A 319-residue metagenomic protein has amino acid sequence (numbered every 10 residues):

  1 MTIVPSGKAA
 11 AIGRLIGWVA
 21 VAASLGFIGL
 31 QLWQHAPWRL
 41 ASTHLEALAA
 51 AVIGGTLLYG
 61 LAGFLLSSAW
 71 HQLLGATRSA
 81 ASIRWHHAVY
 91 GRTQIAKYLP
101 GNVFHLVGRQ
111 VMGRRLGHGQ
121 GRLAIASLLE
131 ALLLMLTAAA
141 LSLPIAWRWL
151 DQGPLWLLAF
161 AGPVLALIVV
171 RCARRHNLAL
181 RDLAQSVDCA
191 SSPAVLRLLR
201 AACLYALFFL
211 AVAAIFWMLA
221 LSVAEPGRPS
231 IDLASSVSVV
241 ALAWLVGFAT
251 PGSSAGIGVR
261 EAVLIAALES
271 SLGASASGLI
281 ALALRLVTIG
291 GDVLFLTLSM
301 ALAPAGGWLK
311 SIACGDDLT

Functional and structural regions predicted by a protein language model:
M1-G91, A138, P144-T250, S271-T319: Predominantly cytoplasmic-facing regulatory/coupling regions of multi-pass membrane proteins
H71-L74, Q110-V111, A124: Juxtamembrane transmembrane-helix termini in multi-pass membrane transport proteins
I83-A88, N102-V107, R114-A131, G273-A283: Membrane-interface alpha-helices at helix entry/exit sites of multi-pass transporters
R92-L99, A241-I257, E261: Transmembrane alpha-helix interface/packing and boundary motifs in multi-pass membrane proteins, characterized by
Q94-V103, A131-A139: Mid-bilayer segments of alpha-helical transmembrane spans in multi-pass integral membrane proteins that mediate
V103-L116, S253-E269: Re-entrant/interfacial helical elements at transmembrane boundaries that shape and gate the permeation pathway
R115-W147, D151, W156: Hydrophobic alpha-helical segments and helix pairs
